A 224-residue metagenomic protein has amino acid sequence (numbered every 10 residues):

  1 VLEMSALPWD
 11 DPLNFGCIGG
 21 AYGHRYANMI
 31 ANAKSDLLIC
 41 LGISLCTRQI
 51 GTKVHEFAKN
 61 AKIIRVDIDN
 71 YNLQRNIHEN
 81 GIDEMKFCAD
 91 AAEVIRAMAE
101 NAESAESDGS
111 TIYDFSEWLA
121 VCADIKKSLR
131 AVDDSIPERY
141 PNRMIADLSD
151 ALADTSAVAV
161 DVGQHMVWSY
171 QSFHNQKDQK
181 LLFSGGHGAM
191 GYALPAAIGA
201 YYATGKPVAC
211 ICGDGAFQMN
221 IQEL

Functional and structural regions predicted by a protein language model:
V1, S5-P8, P12, A120-T204: Active-site diphosphate/adenylate-binding microenvironment
V1-V66, Q176-K206, Q218-Q222: Glycine-rich, anion-gripping cofactor-binding loops and their flanking helix/strand elements in enzyme active sites
L7, T47-R48, Y71-R75, W168-S169: Short, charged/polar "capping" segments at the starts of alpha-helices and the immediately preceding loops
C40-G42, D67, D161, I211-C212: Short beta-strand segments
T47-R48, I95, M166-S169, N220-I221: Short, well-ordered alpha-helical microsegments
A61-M166: Phosphate/pyrophosphate-binding active-site segments
F87, C210, F217: Conserved SAM-binding loop
A157, A209-C210: Hydrophobic "anchor" residues on beta-strands that sit immediately upstream of conserved functional sites
